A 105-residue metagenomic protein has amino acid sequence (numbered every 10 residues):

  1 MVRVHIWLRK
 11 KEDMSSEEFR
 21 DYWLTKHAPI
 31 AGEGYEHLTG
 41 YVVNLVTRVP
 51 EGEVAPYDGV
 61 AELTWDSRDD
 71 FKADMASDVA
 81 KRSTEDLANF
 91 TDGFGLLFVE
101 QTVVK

Functional and structural regions predicted by a protein language model:
M1-K105: Macromolecular interaction modules
